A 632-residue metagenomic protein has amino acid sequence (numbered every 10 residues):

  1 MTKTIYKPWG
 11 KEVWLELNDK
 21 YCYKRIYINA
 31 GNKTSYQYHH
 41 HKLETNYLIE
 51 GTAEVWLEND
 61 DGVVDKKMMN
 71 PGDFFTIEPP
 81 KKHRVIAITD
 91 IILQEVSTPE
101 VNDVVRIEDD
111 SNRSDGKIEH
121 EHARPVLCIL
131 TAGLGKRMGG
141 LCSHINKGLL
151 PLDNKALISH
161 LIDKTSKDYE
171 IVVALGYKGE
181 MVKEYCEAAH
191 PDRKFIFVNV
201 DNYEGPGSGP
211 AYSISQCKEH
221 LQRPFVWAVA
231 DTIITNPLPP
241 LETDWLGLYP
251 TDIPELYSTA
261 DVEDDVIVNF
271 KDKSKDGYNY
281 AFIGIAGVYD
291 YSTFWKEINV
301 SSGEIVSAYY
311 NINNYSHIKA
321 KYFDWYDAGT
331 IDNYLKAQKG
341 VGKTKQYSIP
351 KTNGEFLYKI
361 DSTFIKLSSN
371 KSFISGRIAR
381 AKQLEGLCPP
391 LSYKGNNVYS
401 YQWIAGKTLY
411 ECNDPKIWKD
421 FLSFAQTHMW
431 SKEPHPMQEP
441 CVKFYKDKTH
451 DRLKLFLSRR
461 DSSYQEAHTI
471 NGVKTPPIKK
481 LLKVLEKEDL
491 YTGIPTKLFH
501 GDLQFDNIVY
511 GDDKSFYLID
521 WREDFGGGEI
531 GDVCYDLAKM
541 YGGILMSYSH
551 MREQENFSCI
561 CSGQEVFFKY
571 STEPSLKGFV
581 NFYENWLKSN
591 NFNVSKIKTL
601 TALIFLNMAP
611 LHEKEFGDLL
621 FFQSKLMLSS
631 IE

Functional and structural regions predicted by a protein language model:
I5-Y6, I86-A123: Double-stranded beta-helix
R106, I118-L127, N279-N353, K359: Conserved alpha/beta core of the MobA/IspD/sugar-nucleotide pyrophosphorylase nucleotidyltransferase superfamily
H120-S143: N-terminal nucleotide-binding beta1-loop-alpha1 segment
E187-T259: Conserved beta-loop-beta/alpha segment of the NTase-like Rossmann-fold superfamily that binds/positions NTPs
I233-V306, N311: Conserved core of the sugar-phosphate nucleotidyltransferase
I349-I378, Q402-W403, L409-C412: ATP-binding glycine-rich loop module of kinase domains
K382-L387, K407-T492, F499: Conserved kinase catalytic-core helix
D524-N585, A602-F616: Active-site activation/catalytic loop segments of kinase-like enzymes and analogous catalytic loops in related
